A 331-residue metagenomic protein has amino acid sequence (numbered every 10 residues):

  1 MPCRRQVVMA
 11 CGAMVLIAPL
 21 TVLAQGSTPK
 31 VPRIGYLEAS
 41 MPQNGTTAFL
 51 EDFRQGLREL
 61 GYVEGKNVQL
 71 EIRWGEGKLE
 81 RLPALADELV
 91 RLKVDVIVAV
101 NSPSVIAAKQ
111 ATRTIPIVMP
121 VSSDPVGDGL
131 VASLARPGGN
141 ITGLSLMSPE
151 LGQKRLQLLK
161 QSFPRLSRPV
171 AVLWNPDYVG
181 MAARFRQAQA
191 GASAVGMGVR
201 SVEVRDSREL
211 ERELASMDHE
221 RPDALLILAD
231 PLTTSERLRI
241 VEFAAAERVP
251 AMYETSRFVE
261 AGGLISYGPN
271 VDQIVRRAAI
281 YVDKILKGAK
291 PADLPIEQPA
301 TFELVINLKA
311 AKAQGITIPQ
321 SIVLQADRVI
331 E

Functional and structural regions predicted by a protein language model:
M1-E331: Short hydrophobic alpha-helices and adjacent helix-cap/hinge residues
